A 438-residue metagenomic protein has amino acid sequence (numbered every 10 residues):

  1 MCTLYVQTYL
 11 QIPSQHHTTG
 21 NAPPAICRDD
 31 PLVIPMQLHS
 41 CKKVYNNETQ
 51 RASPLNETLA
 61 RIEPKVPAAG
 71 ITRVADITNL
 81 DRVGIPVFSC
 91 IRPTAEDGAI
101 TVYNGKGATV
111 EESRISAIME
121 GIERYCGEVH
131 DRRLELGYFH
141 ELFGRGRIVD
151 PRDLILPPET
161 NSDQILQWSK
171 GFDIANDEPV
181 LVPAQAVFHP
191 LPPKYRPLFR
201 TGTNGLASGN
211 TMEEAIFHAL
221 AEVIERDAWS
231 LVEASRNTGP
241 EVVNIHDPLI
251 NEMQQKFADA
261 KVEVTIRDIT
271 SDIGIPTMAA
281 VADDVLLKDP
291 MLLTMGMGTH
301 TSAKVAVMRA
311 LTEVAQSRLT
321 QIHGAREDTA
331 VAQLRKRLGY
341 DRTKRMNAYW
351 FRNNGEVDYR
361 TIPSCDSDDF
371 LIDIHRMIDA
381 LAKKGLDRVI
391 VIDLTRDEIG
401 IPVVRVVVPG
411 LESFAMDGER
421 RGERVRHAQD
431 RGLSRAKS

Functional and structural regions predicted by a protein language model:
C2, C27-S438: Helix-biased "structured C-terminal domain" signature
T3-V6, T18, A22: Short hydrophobic alpha-helical segments enriched in small aliphatic residues
Q7, Q11-P13: Charged/polar low-complexity intrinsically disordered segments
